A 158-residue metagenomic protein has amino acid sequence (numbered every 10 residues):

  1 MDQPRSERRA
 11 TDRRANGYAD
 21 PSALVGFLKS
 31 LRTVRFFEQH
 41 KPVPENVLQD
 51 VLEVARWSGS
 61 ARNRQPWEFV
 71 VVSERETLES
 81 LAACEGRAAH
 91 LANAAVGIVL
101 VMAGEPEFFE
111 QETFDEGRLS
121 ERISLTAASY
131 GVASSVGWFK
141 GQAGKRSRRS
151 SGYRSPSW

Functional and structural regions predicted by a protein language model:
M1-V96, L100: N-terminal amphipathic, basic helical "cap/leader" segment at the start of enzyme domains
F36-F37, E107-F109: Short small-residue beta-strand/loop micro-motif enriched in glycine and branched aliphatics
N46, E74, R146-S147, Y153: Short Asp/Glu-rich motifs
A55-R56, I98, F108-S150: Small-aliphatic-rich amphipathic alpha-helix that forms the alpha element of a beta-alpha
G86-A89, R148-G152: A generic local secondary-structure boundary/capping motif
A103-G104: Short connector loops/turns at beta-strand edges and beta->alpha or beta->beta junctions
R154-W158: Phosphate/pyrophosphate-binding betaalpha-module
